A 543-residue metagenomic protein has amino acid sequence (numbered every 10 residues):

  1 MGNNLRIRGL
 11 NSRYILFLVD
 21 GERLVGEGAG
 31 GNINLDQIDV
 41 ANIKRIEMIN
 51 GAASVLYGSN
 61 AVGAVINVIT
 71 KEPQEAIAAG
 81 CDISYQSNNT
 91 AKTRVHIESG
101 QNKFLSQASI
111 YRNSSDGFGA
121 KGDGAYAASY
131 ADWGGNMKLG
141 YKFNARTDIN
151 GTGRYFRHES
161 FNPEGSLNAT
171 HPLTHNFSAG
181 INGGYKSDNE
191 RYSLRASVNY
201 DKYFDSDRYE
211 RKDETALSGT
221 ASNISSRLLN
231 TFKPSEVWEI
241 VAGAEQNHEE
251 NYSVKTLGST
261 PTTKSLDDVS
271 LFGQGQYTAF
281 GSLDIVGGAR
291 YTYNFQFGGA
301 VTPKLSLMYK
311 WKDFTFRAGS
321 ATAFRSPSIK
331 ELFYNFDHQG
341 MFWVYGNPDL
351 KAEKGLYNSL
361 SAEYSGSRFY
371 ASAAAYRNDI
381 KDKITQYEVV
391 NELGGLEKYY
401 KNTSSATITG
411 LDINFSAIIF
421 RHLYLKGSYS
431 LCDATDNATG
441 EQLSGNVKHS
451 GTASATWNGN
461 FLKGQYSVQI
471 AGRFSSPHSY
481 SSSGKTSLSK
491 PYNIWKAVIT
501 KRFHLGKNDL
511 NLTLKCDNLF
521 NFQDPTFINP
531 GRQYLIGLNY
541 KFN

Functional and structural regions predicted by a protein language model:
M1-E22, G26, K44: Extracytoplasmic beta-strand/coil segments of soluble accessory domains associated with Gram-negative outer-membrane
R23-N50: Short acidic/polar hinge/loop motifs at secondary-structure boundaries that mediate gating or recognition
V55, N67, Q74-A76, H96-T174: Periplasmic-side early beta-strands and strand-to-turn transitions of outer-membrane beta-barrels
Q107, K142-R157, L173-G298, P303-K310 (+2 more regions): Face-selective signature of the C-terminal outer-membrane beta-barrel domain
E159, K202-F204, E250, F295-V301 (+5 more regions): Surface-exposed extracellular loop regions of Gram-negative outer-membrane beta-barrel proteins, predominantly
L167-K186, G219, T315, T322-I380 (+2 more regions): Outer-membrane beta-barrel signature, preferentially recognizing the C-terminal barrel domain of Gram-negative
T278-I285, Y376-D379, K401-S479, N539-K541: Gram-negative outer-membrane beta-barrel transporters
K381, L425, F474-S481, L488-K490 (+1 more regions): C-terminal beta-signal and adjacent terminal beta-strands/loops of Gram-negative outer-membrane beta-barrel proteins
